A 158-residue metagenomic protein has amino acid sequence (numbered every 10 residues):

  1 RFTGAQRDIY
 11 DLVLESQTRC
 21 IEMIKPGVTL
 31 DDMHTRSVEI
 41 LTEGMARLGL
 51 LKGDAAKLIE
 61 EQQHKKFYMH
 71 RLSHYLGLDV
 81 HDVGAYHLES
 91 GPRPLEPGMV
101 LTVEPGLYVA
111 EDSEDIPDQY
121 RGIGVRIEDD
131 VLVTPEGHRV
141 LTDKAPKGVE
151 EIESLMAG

Functional and structural regions predicted by a protein language model:
R1-G158: Active-site neighborhoods and metal-handling regions in enzymes and metal-associated proteins
